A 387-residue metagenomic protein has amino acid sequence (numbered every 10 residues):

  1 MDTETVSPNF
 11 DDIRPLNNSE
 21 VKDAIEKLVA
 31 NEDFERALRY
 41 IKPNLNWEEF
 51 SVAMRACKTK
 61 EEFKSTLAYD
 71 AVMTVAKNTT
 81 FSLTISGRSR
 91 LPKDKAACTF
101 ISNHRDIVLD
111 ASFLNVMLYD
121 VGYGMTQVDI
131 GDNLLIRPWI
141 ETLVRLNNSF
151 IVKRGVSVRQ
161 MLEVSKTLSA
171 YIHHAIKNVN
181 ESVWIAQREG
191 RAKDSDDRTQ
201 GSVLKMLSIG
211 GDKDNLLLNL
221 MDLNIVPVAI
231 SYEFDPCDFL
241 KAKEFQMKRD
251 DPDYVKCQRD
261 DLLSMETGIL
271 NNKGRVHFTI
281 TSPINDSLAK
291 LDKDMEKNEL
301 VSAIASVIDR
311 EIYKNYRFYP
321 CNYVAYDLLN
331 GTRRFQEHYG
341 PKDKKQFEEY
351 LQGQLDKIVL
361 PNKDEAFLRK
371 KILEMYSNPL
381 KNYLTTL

Functional and structural regions predicted by a protein language model:
M1-C98, H104-N115, Y119, E141 (+3 more regions): Membrane-anchoring hydrophobic helices of lipid-metabolizing enzymes
N46-V52, G211-L220, I225-S231, K293-L300 (+1 more regions): C-terminal intrinsically disordered extensions
E61-F63, A71-I284, P341, L351 (+1 more regions): Soluble catalytic domains of membrane acyltransferases
L67, V164-L168, L300, I304: Soluble or luminal CAZymes and related metallo-dependent hydrolases
D250-D327: A cross-taxonomic marker for long C-terminal extensions/tails that follow the last structured domain
I312-L387: Long, low-complexity C-terminal extensions of enzymes
